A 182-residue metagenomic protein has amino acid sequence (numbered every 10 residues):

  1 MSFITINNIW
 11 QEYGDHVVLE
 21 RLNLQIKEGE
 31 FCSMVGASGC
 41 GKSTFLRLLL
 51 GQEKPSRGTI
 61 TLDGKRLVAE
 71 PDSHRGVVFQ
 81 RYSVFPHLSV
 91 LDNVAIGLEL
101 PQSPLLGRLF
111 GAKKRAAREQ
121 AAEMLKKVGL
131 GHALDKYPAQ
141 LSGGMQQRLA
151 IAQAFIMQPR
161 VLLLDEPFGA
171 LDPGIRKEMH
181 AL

Functional and structural regions predicted by a protein language model:
V35-A37: The feature captures the beta-strand-to-loop junction immediately N-terminal to the Walker
L50: Helix-to-loop junction immediately C-terminal to a conserved catalytic motif
G58-E70: Conserved ABC transporter NBD signature motif
L91-E99: Short helical segment in ABC ATPase nucleotide-binding domains corresponding to the A-loop/adjacent helical element
K136-A139, M157, K177: Conserved signature/switch motifs of ABC ATPase nucleotide-binding domains
L162-D165: Catalytic Walker B motif of ABC-type/P-loop ATPase nucleotide-binding domains
